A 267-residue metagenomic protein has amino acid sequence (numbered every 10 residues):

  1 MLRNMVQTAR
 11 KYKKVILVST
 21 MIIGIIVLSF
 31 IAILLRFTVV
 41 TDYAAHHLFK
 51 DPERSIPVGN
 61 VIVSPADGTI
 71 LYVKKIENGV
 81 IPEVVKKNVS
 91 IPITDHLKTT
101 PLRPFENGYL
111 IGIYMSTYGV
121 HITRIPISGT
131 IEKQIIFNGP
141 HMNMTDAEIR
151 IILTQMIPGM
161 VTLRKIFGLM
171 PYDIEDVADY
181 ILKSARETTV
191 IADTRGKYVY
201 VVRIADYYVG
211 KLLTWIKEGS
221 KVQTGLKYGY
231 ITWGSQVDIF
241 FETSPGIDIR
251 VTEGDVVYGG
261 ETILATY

Functional and structural regions predicted by a protein language model:
M1-Y267: Contiguous, well-folded functional domains in the mature portion of proteins
